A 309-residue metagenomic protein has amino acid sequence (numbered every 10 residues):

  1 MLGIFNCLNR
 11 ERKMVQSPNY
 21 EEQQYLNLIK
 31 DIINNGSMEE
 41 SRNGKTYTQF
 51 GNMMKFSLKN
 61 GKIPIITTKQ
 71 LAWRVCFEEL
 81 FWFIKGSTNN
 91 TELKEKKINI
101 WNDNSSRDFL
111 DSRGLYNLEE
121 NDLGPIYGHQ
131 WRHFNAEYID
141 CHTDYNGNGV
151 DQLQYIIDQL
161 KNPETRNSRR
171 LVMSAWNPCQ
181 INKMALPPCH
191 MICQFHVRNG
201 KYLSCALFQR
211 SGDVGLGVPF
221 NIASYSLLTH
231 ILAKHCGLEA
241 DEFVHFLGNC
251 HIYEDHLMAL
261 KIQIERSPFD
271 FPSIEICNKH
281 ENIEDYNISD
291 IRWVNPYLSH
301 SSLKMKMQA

Functional and structural regions predicted by a protein language model:
F5-A309: Terminal, non-catalytic protein-protein interaction segments that mediate quaternary/complex assembly
